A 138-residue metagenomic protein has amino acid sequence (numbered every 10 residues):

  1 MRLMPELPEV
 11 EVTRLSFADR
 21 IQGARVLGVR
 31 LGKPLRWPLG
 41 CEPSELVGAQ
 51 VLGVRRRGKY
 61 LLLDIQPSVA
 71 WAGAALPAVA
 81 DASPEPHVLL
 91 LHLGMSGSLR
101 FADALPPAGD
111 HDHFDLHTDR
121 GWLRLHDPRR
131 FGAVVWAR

Functional and structural regions predicted by a protein language model:
M1-R138: Structured catalytic/nucleic-acid-binding cores of DNA maintenance enzymes
